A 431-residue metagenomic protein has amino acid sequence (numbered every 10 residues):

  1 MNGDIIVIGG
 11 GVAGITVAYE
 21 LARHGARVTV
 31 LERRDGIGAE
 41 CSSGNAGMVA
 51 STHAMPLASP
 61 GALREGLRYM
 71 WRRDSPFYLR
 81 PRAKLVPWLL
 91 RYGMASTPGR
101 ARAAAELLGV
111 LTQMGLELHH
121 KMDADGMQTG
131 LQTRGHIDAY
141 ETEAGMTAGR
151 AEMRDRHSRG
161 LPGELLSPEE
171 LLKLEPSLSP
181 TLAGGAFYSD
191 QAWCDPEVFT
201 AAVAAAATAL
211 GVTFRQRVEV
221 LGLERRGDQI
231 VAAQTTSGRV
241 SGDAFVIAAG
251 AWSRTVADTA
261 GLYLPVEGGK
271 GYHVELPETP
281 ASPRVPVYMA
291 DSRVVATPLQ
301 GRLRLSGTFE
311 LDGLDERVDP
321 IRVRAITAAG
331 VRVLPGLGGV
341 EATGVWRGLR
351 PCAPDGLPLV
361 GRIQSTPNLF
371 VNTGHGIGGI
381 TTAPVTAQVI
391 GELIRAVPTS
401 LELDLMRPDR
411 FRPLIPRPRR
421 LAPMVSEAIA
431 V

Functional and structural regions predicted by a protein language model:
G3-V30: N-terminal Rossmann-like FAD-binding beta1-loop-alpha1 element of flavoenzymes
G11-V12, G36, A251, I377: Residue-level detector of alpha-helix initiation sites
R23-S43: Glycine-rich FAD pyrophosphate-binding loop
N45-H53, L57-A95, V220-R225, Q229-I230 (+2 more regions): Active-site substrate-recognition segment that forms the wall of the catalytic cavity or substrate channel
P87-A206: Rossmann-like flavin
G163, D291, D315, V331-V431: C-terminal catalytic lobe of FAD-dependent flavoproteins
L166-L174, Q216-V231: A conserved short coil-to-beta-strand element within the FAD-binding core of flavoproteins
